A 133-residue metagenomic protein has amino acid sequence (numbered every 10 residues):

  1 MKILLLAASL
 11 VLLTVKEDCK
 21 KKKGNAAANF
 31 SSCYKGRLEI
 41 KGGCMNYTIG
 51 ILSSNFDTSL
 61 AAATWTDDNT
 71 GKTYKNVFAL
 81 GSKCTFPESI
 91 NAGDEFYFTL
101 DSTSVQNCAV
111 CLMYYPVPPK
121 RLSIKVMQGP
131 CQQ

Functional and structural regions predicted by a protein language model:
M1-C19: Sec-dependent bacterial lipoprotein signal peptides
I3-L4, G24, C44: Residue-level signal for functionally critical sites in structured catalytic/ligand-binding pockets
L13-R37: Bacterial Sec-dependent N-terminal signal peptides
A28-Q133: First exposed extracellular module after export/assembly in secreted or surface-exposed proteins
